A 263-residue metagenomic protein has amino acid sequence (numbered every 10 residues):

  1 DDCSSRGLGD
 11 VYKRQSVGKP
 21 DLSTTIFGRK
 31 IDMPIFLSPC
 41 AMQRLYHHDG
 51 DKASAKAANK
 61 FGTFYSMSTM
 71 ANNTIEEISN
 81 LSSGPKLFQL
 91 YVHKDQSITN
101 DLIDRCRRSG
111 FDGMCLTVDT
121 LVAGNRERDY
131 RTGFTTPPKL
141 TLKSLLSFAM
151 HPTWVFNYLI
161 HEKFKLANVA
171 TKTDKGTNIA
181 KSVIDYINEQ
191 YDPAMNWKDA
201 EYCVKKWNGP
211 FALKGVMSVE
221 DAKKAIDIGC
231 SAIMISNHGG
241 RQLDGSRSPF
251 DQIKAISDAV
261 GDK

Functional and structural regions predicted by a protein language model:
D2-L8, Y12: Single conserved hydrophobic/aromatic residue that forms the stacking wall/gate of nucleotide- or nucleobase-binding
V11, P20-F27, S66-I78: Short, charged beta->alpha transition segments
R14-I35, N196-K198: N-terminal amphipathic alpha-helix/helix-capping segment at the start of soluble metabolic enzymes
I31-M70: Glycine-rich active-site/cofactor-binding loop and its immediate structural neighborhood
I35-S38, T63-M67, K86-L90, M114 (+2 more regions): Hydrophobic faces of well-ordered beta-strands that scaffold small-molecule active sites in alpha/beta enzyme cores
K56, S97, D101-K263: Alpha/beta enzyme core
I75-S83, I226: Acidic (Asp/Glu)-rich catalytic clusters
Q89-T99: Outer-membrane beta-barrel proteins
